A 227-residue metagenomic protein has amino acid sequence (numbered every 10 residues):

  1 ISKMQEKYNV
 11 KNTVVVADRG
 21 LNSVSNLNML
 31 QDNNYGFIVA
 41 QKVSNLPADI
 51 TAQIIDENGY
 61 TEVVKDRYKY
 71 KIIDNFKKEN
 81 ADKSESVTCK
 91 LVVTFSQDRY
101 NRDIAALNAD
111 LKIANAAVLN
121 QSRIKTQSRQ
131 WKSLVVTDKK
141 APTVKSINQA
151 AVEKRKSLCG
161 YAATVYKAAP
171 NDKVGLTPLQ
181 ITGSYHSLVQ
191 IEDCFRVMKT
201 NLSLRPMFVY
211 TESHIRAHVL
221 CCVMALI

Functional and structural regions predicted by a protein language model:
I1-I227: Anion-binding and metal-coordination hotspots
